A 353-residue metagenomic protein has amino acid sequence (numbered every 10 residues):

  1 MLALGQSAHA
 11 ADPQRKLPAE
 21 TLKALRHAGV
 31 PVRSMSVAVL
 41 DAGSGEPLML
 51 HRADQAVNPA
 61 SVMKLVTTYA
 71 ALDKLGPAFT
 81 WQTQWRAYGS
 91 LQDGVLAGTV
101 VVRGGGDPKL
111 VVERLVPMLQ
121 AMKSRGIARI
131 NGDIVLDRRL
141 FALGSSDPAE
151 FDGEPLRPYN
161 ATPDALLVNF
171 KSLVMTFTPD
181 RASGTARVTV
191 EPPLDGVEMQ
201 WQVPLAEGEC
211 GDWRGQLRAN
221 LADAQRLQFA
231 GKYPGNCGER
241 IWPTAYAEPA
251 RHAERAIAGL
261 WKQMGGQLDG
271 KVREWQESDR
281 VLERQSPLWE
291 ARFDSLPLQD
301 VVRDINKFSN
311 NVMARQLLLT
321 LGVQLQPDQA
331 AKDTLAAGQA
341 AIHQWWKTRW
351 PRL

Functional and structural regions predicted by a protein language model:
H9-G43, P47-A56, A121-R125: Beta-lactamase-like hydrolase cores
V32-M35, G43, R52-D54, A60-M63 (+10 more regions): Extracytoplasmic
S36-L40, L48-L50, T67, Q84-R86 (+4 more regions): Soluble periplasmic/extracytoplasmic beta-strand elements of cell-envelope proteins
G43-S44, Q55-N58, L91-Q92, G106-L110 (+7 more regions): Solvent-exposed loop/turn segments at secondary-structure junctions within structured extracellular/periplasmic domains
G45, P59-P77, I134, L166 (+3 more regions): Active-site SXXK
D73-Y88, D269-Q276: Short, well-structured active-site flanking segments
G104-W213: Polar, glycine-rich mid-to-C-terminal structural blocks that act as macromolecule-binding/assembly scaffolds
E207-L353: A small/polar active-site loop signature that marks catalytic segments
